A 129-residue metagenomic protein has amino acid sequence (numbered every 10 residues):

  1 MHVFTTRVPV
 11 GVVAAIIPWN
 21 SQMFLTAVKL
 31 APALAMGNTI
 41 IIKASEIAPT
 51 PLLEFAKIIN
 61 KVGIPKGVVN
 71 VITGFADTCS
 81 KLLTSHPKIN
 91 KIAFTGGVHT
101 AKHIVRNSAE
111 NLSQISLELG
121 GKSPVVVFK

Functional and structural regions predicted by a protein language model:
M1-P65, N90: Conserved small-residue-rich beta-alpha loop and adjacent elements that most often cradle the phosphate/pyrophosphate
R7, G11-V12, K61-K129: Conserved NAD(P)+-binding/catalytic subdomain of aldehyde/semialdehyde dehydrogenases
